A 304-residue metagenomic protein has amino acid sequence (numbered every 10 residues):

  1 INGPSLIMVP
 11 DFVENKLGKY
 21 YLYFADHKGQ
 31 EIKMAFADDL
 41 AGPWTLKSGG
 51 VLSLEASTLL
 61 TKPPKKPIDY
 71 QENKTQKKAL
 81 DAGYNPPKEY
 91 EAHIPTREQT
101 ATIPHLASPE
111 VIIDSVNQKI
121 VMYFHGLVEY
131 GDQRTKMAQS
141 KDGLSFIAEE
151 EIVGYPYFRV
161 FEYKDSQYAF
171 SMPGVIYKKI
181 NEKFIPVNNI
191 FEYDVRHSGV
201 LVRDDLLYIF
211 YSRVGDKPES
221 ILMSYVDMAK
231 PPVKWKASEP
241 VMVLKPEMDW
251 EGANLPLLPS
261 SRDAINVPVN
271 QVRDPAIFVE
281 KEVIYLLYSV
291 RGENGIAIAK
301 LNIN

Functional and structural regions predicted by a protein language model:
I1-S108, I112-P268, V279-N304: Beta-rich carbohydrate-recognition and catalytic domains
V272: Iron-sulfur (Fe-S) cluster-binding modules
